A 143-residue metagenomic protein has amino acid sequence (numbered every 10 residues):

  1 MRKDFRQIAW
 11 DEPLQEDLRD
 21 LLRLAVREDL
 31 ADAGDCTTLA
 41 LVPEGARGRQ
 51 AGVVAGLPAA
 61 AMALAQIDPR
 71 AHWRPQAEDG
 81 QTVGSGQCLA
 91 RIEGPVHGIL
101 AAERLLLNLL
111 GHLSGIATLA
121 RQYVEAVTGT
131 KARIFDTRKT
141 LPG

Functional and structural regions predicted by a protein language model:
R2-G143: Acidic/glycine-rich phosphate/pyrophosphate-binding loops and surrounding catalytic core that coordinate Mg2+
